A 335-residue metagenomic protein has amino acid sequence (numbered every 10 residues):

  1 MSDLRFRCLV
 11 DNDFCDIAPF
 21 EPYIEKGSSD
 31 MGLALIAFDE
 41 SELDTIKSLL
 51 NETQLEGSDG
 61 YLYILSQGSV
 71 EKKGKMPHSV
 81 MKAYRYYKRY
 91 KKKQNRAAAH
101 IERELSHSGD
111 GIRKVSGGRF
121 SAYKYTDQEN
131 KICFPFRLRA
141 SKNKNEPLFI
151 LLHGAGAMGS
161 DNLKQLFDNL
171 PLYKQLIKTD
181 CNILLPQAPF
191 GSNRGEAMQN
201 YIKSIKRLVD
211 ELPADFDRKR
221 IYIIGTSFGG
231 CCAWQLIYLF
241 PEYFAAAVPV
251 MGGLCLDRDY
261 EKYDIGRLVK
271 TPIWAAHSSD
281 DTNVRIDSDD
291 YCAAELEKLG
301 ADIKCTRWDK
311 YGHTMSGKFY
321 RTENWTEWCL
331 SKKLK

Functional and structural regions predicted by a protein language model:
S2-D11: Short glycine-/aliphatic-rich beta-strand segments at the starts of folded cytosolic domains
H78-L148, C181, L236, C292: A domain-start/cap signature at the N-terminus of enzymes
L148, L152-K203: Active-site machinery of serine-nucleophile hydrolases
T179, L268-I273: Short, proline-enriched alpha-helix->beta-strand connector loops that line the catalytic pocket of alpha/beta-hydrolase
N193-S227: Gly/Ser-rich "nucleophile elbow"/oxyanion-hole loop immediately N-terminal to the catalytic nucleophile in hydrolases
K219-G266: Primarily recognizes the serine-hydrolase "nucleophile elbow" in alpha/beta-hydrolase and SGNH/GDSL folds
A276, T282-K335: C-terminal catalytic histidine-bearing segment of alpha/beta-hydrolase fold enzymes
